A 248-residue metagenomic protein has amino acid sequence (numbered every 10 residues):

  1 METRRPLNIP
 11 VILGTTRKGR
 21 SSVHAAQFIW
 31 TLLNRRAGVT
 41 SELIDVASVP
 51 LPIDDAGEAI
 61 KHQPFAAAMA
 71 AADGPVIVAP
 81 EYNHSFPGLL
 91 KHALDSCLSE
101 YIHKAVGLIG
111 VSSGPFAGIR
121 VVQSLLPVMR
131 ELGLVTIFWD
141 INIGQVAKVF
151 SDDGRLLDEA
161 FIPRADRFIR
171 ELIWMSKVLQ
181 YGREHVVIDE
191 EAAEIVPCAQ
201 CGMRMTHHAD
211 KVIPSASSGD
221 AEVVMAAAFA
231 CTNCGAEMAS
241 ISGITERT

Functional and structural regions predicted by a protein language model:
M1-S99, L157-D166, R170-W174, L179-E191: N-terminal beta1-alpha1-beta2 submodule of the flavodoxin-like/Rossmannoid cofactor-binding fold
S21-S22, F86-G88, G118-I119, D210 (+1 more regions): Short glycine-/acidic-enriched loop or helix-start segments at secondary-structure transitions that form or flank
T40-I53, S99, L132-D152: Mobile beta-alpha loop/short-helix "lid" or hinge segments that flank ligand
I102-H103: His-Asp phosphorelay/catalytic-motif detector in bacterial-type signaling
V106-V146, L157-P163: Short, glycine-/small-residue-rich phosphate/pyrophosphate-handling segment
A193-I195, A228: Residues immediately within or flanking Cys/His clusters that coordinate Zn2+ in small zinc-binding modules
P197-E222: Short recognition patches in nucleic-acid-associated and regulatory proteins
V224-R247: Short metal-binding segments enriched for Cys and/or His
